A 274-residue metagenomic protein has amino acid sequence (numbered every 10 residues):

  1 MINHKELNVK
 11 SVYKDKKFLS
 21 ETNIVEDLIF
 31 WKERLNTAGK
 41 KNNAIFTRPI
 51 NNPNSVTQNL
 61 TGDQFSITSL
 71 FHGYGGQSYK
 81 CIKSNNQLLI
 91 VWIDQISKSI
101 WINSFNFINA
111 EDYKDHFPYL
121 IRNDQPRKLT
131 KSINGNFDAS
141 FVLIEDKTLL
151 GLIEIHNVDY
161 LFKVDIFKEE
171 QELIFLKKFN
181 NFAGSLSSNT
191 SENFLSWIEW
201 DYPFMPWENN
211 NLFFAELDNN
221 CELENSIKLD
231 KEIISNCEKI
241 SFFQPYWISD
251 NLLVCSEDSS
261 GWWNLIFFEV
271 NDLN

Functional and structural regions predicted by a protein language model:
H4-F46, Q77-S78: Beta-strand-rich domains and repeat architectures in extracellular enzymes and scaffolds, especially beta-propellers
L7-Y13, Q58-S69, Q125-K131, E172-K177 (+2 more regions): A short beta-strand motif characteristic of beta-propeller blades
T22-E26, K80-N86, F141-K147, S187-F194 (+1 more regions): Blade-terminus and WD-like Trp-Asp/Gly-His loop motifs, strongest in beta-propeller folds
E33-I45, S66-G76, W92-W101, F107-D115 (+7 more regions): A flexible loop/linker signature enriched in serine peptidases of the S9 family
T47-S66, G76: A short glycine/small-residue-enriched secondary-structure motif
P49-P53, F105-F107, R122-D124, D165-E169 (+2 more regions): Short loop/turn segments that connect beta-strands within beta-propeller blades
L223: Short, structured motif recognition centered on aromatic/hydrophobic residues
